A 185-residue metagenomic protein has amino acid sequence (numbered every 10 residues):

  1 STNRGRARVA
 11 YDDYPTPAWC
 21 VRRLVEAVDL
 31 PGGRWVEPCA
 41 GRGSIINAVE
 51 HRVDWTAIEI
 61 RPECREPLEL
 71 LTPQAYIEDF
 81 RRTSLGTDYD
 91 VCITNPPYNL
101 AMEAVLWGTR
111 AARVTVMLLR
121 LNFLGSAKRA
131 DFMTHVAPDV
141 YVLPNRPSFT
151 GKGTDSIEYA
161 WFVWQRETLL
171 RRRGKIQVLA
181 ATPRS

Functional and structural regions predicted by a protein language model:
S1-S185: Class I S-adenosyl-L-methionine-dependent methyltransferase catalytic core
